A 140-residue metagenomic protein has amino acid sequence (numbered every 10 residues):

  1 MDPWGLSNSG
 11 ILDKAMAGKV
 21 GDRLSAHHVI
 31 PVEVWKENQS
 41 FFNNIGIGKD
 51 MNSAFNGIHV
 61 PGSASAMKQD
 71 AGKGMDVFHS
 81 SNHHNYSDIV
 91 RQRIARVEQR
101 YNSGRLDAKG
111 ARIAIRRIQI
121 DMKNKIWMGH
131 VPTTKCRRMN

Functional and structural regions predicted by a protein language model:
M1-S9: Short turn/helix-capping motifs enriched in Asx and small/polar residues
G5, V34, W127: Hydrophobic/aromatic-lined pockets within catalytic cores
N8, M16-N56: Histidine-centered nuclease catalytic patch
P31-V32, A64-K68: Short, solvent-exposed loop/turn segments at secondary-structure junctions
Q69-N140: C-terminal, well-folded lobe of enzymatic/effector domains
